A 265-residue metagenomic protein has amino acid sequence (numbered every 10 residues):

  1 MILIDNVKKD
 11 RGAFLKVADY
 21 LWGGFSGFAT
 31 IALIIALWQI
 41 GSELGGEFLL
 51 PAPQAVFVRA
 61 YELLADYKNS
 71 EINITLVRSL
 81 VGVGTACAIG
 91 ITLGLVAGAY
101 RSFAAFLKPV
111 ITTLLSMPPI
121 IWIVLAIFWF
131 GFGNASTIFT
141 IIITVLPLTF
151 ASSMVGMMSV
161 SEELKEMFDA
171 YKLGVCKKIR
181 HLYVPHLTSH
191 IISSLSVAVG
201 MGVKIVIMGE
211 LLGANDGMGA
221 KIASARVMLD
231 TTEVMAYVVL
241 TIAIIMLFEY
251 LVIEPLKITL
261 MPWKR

Functional and structural regions predicted by a protein language model:
M1-A29, V252-R265: Transmembrane alpha-helical segments of polytopic membrane transport and secretion proteins
A13-A18, L44-T85: Periplasmic/extracellular loop-to-transmembrane helix junction in inner-membrane transport proteins
E71-R78, F128-T149, S189, E233-V238: Loop-to-helix entry region at the N-terminal start of transmembrane alpha-helices in multi-pass membrane transporters
T92-I127, S152-M158: Cytoplasmic-entry segments and transmembrane alpha-helices of multi-pass inner-membrane transporters
R101, S193, M235-R265: C-terminal transmembrane helix and the adjacent membrane-cytosol boundary/short C-terminal tail of inner/organellar
F128-W129, K204-T241, M261-R265: Glycine-rich helix-loop "coupling/hinge" segments at transmembrane-helix boundaries in multipass transporters
F139, I143, C176-M208, T232-A236 (+1 more regions): Transmembrane alpha-helices
S152-S194, I222: Short cytoplasmic-facing helical segments at TM-TM junctions of multi-pass membrane proteins
